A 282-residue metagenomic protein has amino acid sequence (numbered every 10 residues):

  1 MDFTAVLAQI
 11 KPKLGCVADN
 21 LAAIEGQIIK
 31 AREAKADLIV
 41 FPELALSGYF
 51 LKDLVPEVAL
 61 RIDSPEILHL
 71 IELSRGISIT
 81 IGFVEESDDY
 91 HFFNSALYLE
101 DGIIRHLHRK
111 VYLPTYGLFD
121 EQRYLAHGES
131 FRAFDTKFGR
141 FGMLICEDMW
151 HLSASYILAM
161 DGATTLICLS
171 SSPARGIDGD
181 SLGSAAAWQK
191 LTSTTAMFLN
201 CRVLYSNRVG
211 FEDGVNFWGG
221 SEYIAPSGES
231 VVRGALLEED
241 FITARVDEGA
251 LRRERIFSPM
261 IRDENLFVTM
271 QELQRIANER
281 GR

Functional and structural regions predicted by a protein language model:
M1-L7: Extreme N-terminal starter segment of soluble prokaryotic enzymes
Q9-G15: Short polar catalytic/cofactor-binding loops
V17, G26-D101, R105-L107, P173-T194 (+1 more regions): Cys-nucleophile CN-hydrolase/nitrilase-fold catalytic domain and related Cys-dependent amidase chemistry that acts on
A22-A36, S153-G162: Short amphipathic alpha-helices and their capping/turn segments at secondary-structure boundaries
I62-P65, S87-T165, L169-L191, R255-I261: Active-site catalytic loop in hydrolytic enzyme cores
I62-T80, C146-D240: CN hydrolase (nitrilase-like) catalytic-core segments centered on the catalytic cysteine and neighboring Lys/Glu
I81-F83, N94-Y98, R132, S221-Y223 (+1 more regions): Short beta-strand scaffold segments in enzyme catalytic cores
G249-R282: A short C-terminal boundary segment appended to hydrolase-like catalytic domains
